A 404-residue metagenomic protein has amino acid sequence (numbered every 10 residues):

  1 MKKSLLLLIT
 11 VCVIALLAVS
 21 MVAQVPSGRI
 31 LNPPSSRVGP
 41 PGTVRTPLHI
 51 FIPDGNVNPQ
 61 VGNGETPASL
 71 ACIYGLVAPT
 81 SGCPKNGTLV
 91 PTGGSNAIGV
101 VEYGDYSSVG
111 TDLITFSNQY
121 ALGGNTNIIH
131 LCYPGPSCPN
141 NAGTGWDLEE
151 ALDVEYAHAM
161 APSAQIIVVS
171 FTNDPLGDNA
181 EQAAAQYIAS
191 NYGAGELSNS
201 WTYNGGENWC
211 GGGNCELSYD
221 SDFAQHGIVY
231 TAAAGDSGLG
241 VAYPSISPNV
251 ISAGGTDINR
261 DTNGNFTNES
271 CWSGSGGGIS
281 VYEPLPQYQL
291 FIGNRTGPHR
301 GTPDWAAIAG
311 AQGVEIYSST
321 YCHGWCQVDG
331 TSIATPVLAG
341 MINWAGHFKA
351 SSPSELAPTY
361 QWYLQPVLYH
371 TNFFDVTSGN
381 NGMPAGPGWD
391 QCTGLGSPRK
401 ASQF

Functional and structural regions predicted by a protein language model:
M1-S4: Positively charged n-region of N-terminal signal peptides that target proteins for export
I9-S20: Bacterial N-terminal signal peptides
Q24-G255, I279-D329, T335, G346-E355 (+3 more regions): Substrate-binding/charge-relay-adjacent region of secreted/lumenal peptidase catalytic domains
S252-V281: Polar, glycine-rich mid-to-C-terminal structural blocks that act as macromolecule-binding/assembly scaffolds
A339-I342, G346-T393: An often Trp-containing, charged/polar helix-loop segment at the C-terminal end of enzyme catalytic cores
